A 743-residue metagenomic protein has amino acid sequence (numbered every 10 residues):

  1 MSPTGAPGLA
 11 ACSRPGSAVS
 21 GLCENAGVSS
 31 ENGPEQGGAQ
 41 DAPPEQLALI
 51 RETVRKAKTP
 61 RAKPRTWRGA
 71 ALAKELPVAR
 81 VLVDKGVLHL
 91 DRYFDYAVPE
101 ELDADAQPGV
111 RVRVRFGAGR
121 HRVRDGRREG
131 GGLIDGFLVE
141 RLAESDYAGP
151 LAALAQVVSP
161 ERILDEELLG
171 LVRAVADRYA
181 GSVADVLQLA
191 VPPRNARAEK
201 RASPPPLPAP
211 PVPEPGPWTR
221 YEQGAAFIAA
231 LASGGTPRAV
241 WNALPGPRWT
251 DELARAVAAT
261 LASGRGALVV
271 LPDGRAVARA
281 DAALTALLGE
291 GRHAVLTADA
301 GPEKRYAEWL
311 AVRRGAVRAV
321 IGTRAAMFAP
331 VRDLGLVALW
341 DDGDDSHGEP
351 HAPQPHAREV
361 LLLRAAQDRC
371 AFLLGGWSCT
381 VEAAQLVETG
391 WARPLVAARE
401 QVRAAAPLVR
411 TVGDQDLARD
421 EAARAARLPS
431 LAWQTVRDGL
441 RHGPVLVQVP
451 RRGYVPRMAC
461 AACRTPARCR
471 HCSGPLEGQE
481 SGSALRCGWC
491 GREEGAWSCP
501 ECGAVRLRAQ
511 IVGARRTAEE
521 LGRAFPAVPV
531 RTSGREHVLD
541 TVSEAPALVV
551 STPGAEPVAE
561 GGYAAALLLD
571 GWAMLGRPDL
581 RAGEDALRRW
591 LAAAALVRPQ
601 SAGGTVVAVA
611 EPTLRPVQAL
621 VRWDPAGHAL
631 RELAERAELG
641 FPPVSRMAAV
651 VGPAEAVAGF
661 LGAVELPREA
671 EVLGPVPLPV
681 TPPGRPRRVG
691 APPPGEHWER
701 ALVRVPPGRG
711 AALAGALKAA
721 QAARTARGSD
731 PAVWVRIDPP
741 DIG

Functional and structural regions predicted by a protein language model:
S2-R410, D414-E421, S430, D438-L440 (+4 more regions): Accessory, non-ATPase domains that flank or precede helicase/AAA+ motor cores in DNA-metabolism machines
L9, E24, S29, P34-Q46 (+9 more regions): C-terminal helicase module of SF1/SF2 nucleic-acid helicases/translocases
R238-N242, L268-V270, L446-Q448, A459 (+1 more regions): Short hydrophobic/aromatic beta-strand immediately N-terminal to the Walker A/P-loop
L288-A300, R470-H471, Q479, P526-E536 (+1 more regions): Conserved RecA-like helicase motor-core motifs
A325-A326, G343-D344, R451-Y454, G554-E556 (+2 more regions): Short glycine-rich anion-binding loops that position phosphate/pyrophosphate groups of nucleotides and phosphorylated
G348-A352, A423, C460, P578-R581: Short, solvent-exposed loop/turn segments at secondary-structure boundaries
Q354-R358, A514, A518, G583-L587: Amphipathic alpha-helical segments in well-structured domains
R427, A432-A524: Cys/His-rich short segments
